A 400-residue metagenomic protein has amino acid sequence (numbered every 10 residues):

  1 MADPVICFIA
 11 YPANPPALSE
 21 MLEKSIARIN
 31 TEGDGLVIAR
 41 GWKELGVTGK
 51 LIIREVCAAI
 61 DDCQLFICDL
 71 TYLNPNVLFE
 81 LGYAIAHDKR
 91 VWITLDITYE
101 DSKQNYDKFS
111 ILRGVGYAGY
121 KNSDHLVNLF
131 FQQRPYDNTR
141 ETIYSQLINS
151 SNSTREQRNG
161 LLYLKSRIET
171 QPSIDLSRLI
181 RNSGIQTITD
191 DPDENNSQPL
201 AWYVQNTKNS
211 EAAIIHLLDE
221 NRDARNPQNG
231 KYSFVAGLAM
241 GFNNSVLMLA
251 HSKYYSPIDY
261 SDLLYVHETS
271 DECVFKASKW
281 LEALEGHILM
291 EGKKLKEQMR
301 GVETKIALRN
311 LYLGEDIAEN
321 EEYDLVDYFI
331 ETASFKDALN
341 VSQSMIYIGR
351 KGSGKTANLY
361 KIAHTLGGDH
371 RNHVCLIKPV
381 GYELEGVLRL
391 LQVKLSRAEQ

Functional and structural regions predicted by a protein language model:
M1-K305: Conserved catalytic or regulatory cores that recognize and/or transform ribose-phosphate-containing ligands
E297-Y382, V387-L390: Walker A/P-loop-proximal flanking segment of P-loop NTPase domains
Q392-Q400: Conserved nucleotide-sensing/catalytic segment adjacent to the nucleotide-binding pocket in NTP-handling enzymes
